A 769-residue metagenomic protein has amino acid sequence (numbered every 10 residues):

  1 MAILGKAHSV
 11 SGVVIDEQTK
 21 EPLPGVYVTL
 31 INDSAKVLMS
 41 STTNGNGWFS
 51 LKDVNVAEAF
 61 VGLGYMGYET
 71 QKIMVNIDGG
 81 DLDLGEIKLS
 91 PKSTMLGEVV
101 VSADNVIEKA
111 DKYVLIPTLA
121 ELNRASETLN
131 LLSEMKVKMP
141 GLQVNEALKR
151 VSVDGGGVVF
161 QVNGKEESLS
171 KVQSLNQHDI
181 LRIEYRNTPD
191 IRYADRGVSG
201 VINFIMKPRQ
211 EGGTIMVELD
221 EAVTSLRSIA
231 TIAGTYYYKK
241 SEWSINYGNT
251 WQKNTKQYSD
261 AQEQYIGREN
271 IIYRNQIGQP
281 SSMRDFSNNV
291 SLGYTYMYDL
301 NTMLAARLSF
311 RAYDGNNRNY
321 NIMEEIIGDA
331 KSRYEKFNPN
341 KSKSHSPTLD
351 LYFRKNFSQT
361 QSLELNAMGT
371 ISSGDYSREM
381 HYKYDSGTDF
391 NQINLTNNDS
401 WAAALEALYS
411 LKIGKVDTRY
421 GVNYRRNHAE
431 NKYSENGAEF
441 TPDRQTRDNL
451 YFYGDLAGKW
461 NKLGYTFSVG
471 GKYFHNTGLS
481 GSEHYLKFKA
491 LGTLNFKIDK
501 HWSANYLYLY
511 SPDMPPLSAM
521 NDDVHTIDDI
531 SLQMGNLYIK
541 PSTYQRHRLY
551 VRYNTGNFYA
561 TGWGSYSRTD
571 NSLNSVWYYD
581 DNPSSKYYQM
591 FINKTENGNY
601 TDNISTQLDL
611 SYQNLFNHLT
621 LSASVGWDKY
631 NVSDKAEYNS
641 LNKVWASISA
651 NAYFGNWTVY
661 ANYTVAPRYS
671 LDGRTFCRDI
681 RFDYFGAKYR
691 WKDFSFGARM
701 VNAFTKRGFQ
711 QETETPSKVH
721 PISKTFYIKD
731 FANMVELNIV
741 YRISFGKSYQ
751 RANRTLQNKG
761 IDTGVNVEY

Functional and structural regions predicted by a protein language model:
I15, T29, G64-Y68, L82-L122 (+2 more regions): Short, acidic, small-residue-rich periplasmic hinge/interaction motif at the N-terminus of Gram-negative outer-membrane
D33-W48: Short, acidic Ser/Thr/Gly-rich low-complexity loop/linker segments typical of extracellular and cell-surface proteins
D83-K88, S102, T128-S133, R150-V151 (+3 more regions): N-terminal periplasmic accessory domains that precede and gate Gram-negative outer-membrane beta-barrel machines
L131, K165-D190: Short acidic/polar hinge/loop motifs at secondary-structure boundaries that mediate gating or recognition
L132-K165: Extracytoplasmic beta-strand/coil segments of soluble accessory domains associated with Gram-negative outer-membrane
S287-D314, N338-G481, Y485-L491, K497 (+4 more regions): Face-selective signature of the C-terminal outer-membrane beta-barrel domain
H475, K500-Q545, Y566-S585, F704-H720: Surface-exposed extracellular loop regions of Gram-negative outer-membrane beta-barrel proteins, predominantly
P512-T561, R568-D570, M590-I604, T725-N733: Outer-membrane beta-barrel signature, preferentially recognizing the C-terminal barrel domain of Gram-negative
